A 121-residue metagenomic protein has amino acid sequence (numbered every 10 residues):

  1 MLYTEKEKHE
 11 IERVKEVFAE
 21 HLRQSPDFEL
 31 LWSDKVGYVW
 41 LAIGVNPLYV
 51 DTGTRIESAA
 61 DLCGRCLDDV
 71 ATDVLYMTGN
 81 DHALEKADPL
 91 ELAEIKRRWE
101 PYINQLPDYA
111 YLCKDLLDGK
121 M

Functional and structural regions predicted by a protein language model:
M1-E29: Negatively charged, low-complexity tracts enriched in Asp/Glu with abundant Ser/Thr
M1-H9, R97, D115-M121: Short intrinsically disordered terminal tails
F18, L22, P26, E100-I103 (+2 more regions): Generic secondary-structure transition motif, activating predominantly at the C-termini of alpha-helices
L31-S33: Short beta-strand micro-motifs enriched in acidic
G37-D108: Acidic, low-complexity, intrinsically disordered interaction modules
A110-C113: Generic L/I/V-rich hydrophobic alpha-helical segments across diverse proteins
